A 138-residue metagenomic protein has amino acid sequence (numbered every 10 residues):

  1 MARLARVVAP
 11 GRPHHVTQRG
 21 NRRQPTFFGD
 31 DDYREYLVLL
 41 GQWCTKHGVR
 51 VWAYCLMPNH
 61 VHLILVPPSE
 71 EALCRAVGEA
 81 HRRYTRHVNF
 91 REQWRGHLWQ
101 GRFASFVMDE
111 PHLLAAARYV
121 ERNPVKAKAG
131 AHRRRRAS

Functional and structural regions predicted by a protein language model:
M1-S138: Short catalytic/metal-binding and nucleic-acid-binding patches
